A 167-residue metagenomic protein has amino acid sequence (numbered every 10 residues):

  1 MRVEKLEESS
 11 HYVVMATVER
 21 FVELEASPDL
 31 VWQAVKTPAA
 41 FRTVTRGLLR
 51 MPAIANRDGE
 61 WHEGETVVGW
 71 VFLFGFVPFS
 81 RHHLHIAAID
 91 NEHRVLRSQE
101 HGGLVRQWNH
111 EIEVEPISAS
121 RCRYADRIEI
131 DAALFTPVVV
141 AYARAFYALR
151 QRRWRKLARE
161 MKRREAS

Functional and structural regions predicted by a protein language model:
R2-H62: Hydrophobic ligand-binding cavity/cleft-lining segments
R20-V22, R81-A88, E100-H101, N109-P116: Hydrophobic/aromatic beta-strand elements that line small-molecule binding cavities or substrate pockets in beta-rich
L24-A26, L73-G75, L104, I130-A132: Beta-strand elements of well-folded, non-transmembrane domains
V31-V35, F41, I86, L96-S98 (+3 more regions): Hydrophobic pocket/interface hotspot
R42-T43, P52-H101: Glycine-rich portal/gate segments that line the openings of hydrophobic small-molecule binding cavities
L48-L49, N56, K156-S167: Short, highly charged C-terminal tails/helix-capping segments
R97-A145: Beta-strand/loop substructures that line and gate deep hydrophobic ligand-binding cavities in soluble
A145-K156: A non-catalytic, amphipathic alpha-helix used as a structural packing/dimerization or gating element in enzyme scaffolds
